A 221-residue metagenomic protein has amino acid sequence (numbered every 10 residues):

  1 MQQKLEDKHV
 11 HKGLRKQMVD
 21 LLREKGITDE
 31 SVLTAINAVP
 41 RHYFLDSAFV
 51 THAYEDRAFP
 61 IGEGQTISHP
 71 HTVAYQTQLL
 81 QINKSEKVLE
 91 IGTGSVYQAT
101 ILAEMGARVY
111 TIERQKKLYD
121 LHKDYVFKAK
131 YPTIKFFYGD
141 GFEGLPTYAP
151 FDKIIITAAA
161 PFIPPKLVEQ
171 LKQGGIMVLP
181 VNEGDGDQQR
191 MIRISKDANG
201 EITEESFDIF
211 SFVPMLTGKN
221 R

Functional and structural regions predicted by a protein language model:
M1-L89, Y97-I101, M105, L118-D120 (+3 more regions): Class I SAM-dependent transferase core
Q81-T203: Conserved nucleotide-cofactor-binding alpha/beta core module
